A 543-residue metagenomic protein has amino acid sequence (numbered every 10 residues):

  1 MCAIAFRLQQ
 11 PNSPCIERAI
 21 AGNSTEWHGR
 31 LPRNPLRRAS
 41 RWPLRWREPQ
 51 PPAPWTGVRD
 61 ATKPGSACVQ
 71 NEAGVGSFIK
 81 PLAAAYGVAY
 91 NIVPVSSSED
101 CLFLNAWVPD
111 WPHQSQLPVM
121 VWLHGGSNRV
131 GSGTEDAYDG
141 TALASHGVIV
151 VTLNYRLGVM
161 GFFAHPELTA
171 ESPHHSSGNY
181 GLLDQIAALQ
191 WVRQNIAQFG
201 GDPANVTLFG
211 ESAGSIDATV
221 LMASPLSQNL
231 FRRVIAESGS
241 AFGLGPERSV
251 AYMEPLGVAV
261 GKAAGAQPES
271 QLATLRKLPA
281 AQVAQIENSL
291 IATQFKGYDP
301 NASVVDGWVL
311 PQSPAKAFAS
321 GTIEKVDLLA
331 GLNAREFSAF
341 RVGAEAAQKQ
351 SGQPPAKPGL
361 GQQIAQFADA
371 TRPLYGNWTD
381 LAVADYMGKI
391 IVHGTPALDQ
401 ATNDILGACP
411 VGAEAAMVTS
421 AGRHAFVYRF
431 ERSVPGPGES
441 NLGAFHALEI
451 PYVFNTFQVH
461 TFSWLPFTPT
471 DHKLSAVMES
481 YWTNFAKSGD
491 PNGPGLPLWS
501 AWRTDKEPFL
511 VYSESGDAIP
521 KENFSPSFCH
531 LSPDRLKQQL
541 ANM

Functional and structural regions predicted by a protein language model:
C2-N179, P203, A365, H460-M478 (+6 more regions): Non-catalytic accessory segments of hydrolases
L36, W55, L275, I450-Y452 (+1 more regions): Bulky hydrophobic/aromatic "packing anchor" residues in well-ordered structure
V75-G76, A83-A273, S289, W308-A344 (+3 more regions): Serine-hydrolase-like catalytic core of hydrolytic proteins
G125-S127, S212-G214, P279-Q282, R432-P435 (+2 more regions): Short, internal active-site loops enriched in acidic
A142-L143, A223-S227, E439-A444, A501-W502: Short glycine-biased active-site loop of nucleotidyltransferases that positions the nucleotide triphosphate and helps
R156-V159, F209-A213, R429-V434, P497-R503: Short, solvent-exposed turn/loop segments enriched in Gly/Ser/Thr/Pro and often Arg
R233, A241-F242, K277, A281-P469 (+2 more regions): Substrate-gating cap/lid region and adjacent catalytic-acid/histidine neighborhood within extracellular/lumenal
N492-L510: Core catalytic loop region at the nicotinamide-binding pocket of NAD(P)H-dependent oxidoreductases
